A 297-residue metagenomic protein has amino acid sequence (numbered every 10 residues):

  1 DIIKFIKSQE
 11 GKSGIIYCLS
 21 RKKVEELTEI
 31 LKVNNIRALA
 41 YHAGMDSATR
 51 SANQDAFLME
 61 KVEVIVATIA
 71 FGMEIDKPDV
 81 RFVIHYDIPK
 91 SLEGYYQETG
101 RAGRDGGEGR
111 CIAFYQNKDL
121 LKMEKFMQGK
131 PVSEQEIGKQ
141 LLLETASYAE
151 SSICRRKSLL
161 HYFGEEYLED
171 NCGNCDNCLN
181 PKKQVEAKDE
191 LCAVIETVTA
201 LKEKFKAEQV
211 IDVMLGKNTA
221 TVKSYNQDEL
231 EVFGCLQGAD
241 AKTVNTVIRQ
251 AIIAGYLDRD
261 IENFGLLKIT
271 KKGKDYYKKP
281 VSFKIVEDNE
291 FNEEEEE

Functional and structural regions predicted by a protein language model:
D1-S133, I137-Q140, E165-L168, D176-N177: Helicase motor core with emphasis on the C-terminal RecA-like subdomain
E10, S152, E203: Flexible coil/turn residues that form the inter-helical turn or adjacent wing/linker of helix-turn-helix
E29, R104-G107, E150-C154, E166-N171 (+1 more regions): Proline-centered turn/helix-capping motifs that create local helix->coil transitions or kinks
F57, A149, V198-K202: Short helix-to-turn junction characteristic of helix-turn-helix DNA-binding domains, especially the helix
Q97, I112-Q116, S147, H161 (+3 more regions): Generic alpha-helical structural context detector
I137-G138, L168-E297: Accessory DNA-binding and partner-docking regions appended to nucleic-acid-acting proteins, especially the terminal
L141-E166, N174: C-terminal accessory regions
